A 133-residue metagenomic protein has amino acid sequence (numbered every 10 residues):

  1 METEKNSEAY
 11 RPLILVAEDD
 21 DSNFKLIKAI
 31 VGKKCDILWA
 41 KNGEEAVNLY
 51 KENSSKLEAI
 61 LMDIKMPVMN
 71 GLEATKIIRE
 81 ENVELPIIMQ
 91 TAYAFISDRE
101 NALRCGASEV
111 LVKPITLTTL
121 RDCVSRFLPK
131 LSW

Functional and structural regions predicted by a protein language model:
D20-W39: Two-component/phosphorelay signaling modules centered on CheY-like receiver
W39-A59, E80: Acidic, metal-coordinating helix/loop segments flanking the phosphotransfer/catalytic sites of two-component signaling
M66: Receiver (REC) domain active-site loop signature in two-component systems and cognate sites in sensor histidine kinases
S108: Short, glycine/charged-rich "phosphate-handling" switch motifs in NTP-dependent and phosphotransfer domains
I115-V124, S132: C-terminal output helix
